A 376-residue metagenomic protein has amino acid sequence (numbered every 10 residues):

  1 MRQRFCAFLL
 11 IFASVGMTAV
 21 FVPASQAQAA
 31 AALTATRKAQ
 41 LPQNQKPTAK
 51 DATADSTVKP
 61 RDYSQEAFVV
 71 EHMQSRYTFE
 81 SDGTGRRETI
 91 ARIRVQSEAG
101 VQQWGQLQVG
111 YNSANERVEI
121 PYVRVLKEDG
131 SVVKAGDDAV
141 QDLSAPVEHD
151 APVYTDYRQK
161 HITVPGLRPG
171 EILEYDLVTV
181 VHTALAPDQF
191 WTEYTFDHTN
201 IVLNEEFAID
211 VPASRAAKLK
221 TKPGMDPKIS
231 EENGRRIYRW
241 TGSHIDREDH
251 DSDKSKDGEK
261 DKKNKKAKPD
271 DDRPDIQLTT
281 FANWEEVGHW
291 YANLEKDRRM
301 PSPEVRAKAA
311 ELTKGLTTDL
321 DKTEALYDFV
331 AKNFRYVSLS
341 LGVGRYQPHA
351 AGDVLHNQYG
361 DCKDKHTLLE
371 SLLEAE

Functional and structural regions predicted by a protein language model:
M1-C6: N-terminal secretory signal peptides that target proteins for export/translocation
A7-V20: Bacterial N-terminal signal peptides
F21-A27: Sec/Tat signal peptide C-region and signal peptidase I cleavage site
A29-E206, D261-K262, K268-D271, P303-A307: Lumenal/extracellular ectodomains and adaptor appendage modules of the eukaryotic vesicle/secretory system
L33-K50, R168, V178-W191, D197-G344: Secretory-pathway-linked proteins and extracytosolic
R117-I120, G234, V354: Eukaryote-specific, cytoplasm-facing alpha-helical/coiled-coil scaffolding segments in long proteins
D156-H161, E311-E376: Active-site neighborhood of thiol-dependent amide/isopeptide-bond enzymes
